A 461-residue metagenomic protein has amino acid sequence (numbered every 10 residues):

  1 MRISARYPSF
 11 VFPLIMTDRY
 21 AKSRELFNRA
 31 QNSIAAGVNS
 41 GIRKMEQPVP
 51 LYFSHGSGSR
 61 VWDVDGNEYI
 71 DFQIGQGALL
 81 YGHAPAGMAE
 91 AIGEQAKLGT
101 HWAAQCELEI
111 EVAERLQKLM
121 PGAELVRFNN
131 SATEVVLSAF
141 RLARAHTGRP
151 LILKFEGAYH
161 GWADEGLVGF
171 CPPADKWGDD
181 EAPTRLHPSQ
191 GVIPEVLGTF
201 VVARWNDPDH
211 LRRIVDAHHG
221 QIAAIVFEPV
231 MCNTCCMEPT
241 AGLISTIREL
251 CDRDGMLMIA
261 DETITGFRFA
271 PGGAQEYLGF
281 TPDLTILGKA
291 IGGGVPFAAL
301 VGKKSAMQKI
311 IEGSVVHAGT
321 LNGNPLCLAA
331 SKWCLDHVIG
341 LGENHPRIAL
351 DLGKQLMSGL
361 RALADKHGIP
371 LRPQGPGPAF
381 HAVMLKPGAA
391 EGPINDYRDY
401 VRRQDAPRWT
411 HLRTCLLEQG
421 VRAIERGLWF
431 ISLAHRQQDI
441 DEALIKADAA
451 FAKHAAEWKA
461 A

Functional and structural regions predicted by a protein language model:
M1-I15: N-terminal amphipathic/basic-hydrophobic helices that include classical n-h-c signal peptides and signal-anchor
I15-A461: Conserved N-terminal phosphate-binding loop of PLP-dependent enzymes in the Aspartate aminotransferase
